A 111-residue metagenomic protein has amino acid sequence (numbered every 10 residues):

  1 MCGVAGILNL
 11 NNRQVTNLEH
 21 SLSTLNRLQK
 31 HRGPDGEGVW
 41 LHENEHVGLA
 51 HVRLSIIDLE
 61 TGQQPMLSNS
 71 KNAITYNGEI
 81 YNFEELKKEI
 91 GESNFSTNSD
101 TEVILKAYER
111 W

Functional and structural regions predicted by a protein language model:
M1-W111: N-terminus-centric sequence/structural signature that marks the extreme N-terminus and adjacent "lid/interface" module
